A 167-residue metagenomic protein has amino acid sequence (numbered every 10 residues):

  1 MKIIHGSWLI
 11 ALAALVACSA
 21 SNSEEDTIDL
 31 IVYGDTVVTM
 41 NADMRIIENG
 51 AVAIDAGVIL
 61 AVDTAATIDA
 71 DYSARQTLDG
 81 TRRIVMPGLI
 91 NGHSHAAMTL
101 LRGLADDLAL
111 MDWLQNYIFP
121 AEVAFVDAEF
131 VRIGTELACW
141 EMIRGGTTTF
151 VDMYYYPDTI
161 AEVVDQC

Functional and structural regions predicted by a protein language model:
M1-L9: Bacterial N-terminal signal peptides that target proteins for export
C18-S21: N-terminal Sec signal peptide cleavage junction
E24-L30, M40-M86: Histidine-rich, glycine-flanked metal-binding segment
D35, V52, G57, R82 (+4 more regions): Divalent metal-coordination and catalytic microenvironments
P87-T99: Histidine-centered catalytic micro-motifs
L100-R132: Active-site gating loops and adjacent loop-to-helix segments of metal-dependent hydrolytic enzymes
A124-C167: Active-site loop-helix segments enriched in His/Asp/Glu that coordinate and activate a nucleophilic water at divalent
